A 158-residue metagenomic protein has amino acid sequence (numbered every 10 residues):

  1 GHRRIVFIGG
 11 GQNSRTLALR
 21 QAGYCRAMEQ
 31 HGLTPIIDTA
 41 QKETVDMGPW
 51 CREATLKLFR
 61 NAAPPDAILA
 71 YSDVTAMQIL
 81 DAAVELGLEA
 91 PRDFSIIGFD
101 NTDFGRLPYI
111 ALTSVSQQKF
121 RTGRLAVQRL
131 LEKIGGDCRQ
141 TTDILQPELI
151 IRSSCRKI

Functional and structural regions predicted by a protein language model:
G1-I158: Bacterial carbohydrate/catabolite-sensing allosteric modules
